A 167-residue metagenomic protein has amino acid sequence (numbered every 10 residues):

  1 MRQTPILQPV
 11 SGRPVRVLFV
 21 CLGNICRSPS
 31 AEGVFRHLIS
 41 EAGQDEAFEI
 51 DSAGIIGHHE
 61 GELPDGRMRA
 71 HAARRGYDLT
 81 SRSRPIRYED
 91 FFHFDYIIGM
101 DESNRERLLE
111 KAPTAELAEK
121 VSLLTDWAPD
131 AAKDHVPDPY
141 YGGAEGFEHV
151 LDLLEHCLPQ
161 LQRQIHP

Functional and structural regions predicted by a protein language model:
M1-H93, Q164-P167: Conserved active-site segments centered on acidic
R2-P9, H93-Y96, E102-P167: Phosphate-binding/catalytic loops
S28, D101-E102: Helix N-cap/beta->alpha junction signal
